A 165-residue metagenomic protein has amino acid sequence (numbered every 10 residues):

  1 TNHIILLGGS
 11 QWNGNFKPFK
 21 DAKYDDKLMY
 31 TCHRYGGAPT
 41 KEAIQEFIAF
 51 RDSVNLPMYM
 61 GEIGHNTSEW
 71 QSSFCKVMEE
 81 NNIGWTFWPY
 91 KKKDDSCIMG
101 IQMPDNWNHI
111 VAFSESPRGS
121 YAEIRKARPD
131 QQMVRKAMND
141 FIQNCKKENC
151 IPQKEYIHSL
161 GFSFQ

Functional and structural regions predicted by a protein language model:
T1-K92, C97-V111: Extracellular glycoside hydrolase catalytic/binding regions
W70-Q165: Aromatic-rich peripheral "rim/lid" segments of glycoside hydrolase catalytic domains that contact and position glycan
